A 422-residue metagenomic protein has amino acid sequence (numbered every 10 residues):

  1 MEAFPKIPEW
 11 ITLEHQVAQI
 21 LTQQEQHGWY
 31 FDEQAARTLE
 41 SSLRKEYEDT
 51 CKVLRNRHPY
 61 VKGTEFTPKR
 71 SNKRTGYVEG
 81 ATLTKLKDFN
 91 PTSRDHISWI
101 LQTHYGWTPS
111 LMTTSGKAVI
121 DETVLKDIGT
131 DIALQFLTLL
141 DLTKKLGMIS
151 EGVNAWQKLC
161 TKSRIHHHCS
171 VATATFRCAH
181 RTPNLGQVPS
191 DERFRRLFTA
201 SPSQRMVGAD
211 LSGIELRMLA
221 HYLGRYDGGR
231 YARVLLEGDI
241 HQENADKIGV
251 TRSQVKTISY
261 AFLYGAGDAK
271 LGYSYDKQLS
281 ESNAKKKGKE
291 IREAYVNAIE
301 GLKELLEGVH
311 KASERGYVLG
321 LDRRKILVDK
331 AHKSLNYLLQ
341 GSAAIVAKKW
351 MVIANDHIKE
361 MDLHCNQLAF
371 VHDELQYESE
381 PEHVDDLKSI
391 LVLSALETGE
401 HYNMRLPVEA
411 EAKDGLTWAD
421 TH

Functional and structural regions predicted by a protein language model:
M1-S190, T199, S203-R205, S212-E215 (+5 more regions): Conserved "right-hand" nucleotidyltransferase catalytic core of DNA-directed polymerases
T22, Q26, T84, E243-F370 (+3 more regions): Conserved catalytic core of nucleic-acid polymerases
E48, R55, P59, Q102 (+10 more regions): Hydrophobic alpha-helix feature that most strongly marks membrane-spanning transmembrane helices and their immediate
L86, E151-C160, S170-T173, F198 (+4 more regions): Short, contiguous acidic/charged loop-to-helix segments that flank catalytic cores in large enzymes
S98-W99, T175-H180, G186-P189, I214-R217 (+6 more regions): Flexible loop/turn segments at secondary-structure boundaries
E215-K247, N283, D322-L327: Metal-dependent catalytic core segments for phosphate chemistry
L387-A395: Short amphipathic alpha-helices in soluble, non-transmembrane regions that often serve as interface/regulatory elements
E397-E409: Flexible helix-coil linker/hinge segments at domain or subdomain boundaries
